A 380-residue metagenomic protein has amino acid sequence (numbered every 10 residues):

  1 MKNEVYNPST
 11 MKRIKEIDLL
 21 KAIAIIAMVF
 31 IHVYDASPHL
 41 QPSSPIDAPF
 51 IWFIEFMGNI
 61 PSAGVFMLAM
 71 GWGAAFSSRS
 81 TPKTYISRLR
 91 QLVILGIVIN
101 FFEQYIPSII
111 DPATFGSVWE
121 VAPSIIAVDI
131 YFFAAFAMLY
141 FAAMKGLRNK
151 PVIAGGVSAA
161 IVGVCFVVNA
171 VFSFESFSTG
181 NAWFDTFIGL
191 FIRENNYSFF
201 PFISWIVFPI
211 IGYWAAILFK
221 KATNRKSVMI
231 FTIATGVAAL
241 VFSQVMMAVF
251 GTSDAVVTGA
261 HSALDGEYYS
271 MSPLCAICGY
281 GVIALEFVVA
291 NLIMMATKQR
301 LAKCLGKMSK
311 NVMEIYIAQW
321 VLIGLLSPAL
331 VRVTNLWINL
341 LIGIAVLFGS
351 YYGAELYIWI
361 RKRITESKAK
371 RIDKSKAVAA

Functional and structural regions predicted by a protein language model:
M1-A380: Alpha-helical transmembrane segments and their immediate juxtamembrane cytosolic regions
